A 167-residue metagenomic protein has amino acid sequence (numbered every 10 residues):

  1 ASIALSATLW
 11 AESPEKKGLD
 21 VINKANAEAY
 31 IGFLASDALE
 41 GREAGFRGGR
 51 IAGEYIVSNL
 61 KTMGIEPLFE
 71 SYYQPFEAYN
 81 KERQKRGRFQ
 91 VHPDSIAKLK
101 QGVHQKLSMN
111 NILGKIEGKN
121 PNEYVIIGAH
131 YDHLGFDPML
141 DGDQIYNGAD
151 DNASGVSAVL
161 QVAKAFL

Functional and structural regions predicted by a protein language model:
A1-S6: Bacterial N-terminal signal peptides
L9-P67, I116-E117, N122: N-terminal hydrophobic or amphipathic helices/low-complexity stretches enriched in small/hydrophobic/Pro/Gly
P14-E15, L39-E40, S108-N110, L140-I145: Flexible glycine/proline-enriched surface loops and loop-helix/loop-strand junctions
A27, A44, E77-K81, F136-M139 (+1 more regions): Short capping/connector residues at structural and topological boundaries
L34, L60, G102-P138: Acidic/His- and Gly-rich active-site-bordering loop/insert found across diverse amide/peptide-bond hydrolases
D37, E70-Q74, L107, A129-D132 (+1 more regions): Flexible, active-site-adjacent loop/turn segments at secondary-structure boundaries
R42-K115: A non-catalytic alpha/beta surface segment that caps or lines the substrate-entry region of metallo-dependent hydrolase
G114, I127-H133, D137-L167: Alpha-helical metal-binding/catalytic segments enriched in His/Glu/Asp
